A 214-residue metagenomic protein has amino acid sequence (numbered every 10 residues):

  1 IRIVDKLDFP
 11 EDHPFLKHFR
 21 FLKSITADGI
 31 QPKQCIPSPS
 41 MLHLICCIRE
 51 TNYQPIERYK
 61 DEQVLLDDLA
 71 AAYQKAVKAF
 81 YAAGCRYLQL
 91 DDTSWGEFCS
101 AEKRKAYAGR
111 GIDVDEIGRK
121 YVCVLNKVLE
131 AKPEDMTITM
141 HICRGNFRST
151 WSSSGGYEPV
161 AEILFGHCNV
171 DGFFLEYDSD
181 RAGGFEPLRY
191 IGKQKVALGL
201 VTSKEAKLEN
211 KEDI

Functional and structural regions predicted by a protein language model:
I1-I214: Domain-level signal for soluble alpha/beta catalytic cores
